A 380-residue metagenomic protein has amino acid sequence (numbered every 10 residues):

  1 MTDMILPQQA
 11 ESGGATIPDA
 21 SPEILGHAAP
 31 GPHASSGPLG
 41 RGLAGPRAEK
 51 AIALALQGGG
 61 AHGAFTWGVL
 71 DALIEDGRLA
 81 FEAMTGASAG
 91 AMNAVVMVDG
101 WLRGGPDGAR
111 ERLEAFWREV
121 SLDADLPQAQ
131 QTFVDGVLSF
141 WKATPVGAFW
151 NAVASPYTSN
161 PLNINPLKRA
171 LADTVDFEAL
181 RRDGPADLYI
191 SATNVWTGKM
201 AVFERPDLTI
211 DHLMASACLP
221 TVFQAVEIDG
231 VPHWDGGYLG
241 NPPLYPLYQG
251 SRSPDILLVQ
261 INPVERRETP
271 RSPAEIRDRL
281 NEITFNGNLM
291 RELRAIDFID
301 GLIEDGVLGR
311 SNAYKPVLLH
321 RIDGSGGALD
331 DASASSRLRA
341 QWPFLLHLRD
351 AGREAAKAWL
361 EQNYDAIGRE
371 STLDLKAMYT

Functional and structural regions predicted by a protein language model:
M1-I52, P185-A186, V195: Small-residue-rich anion-binding loops in enzyme active sites
T16, G42, R47-A55, G60-P161 (+6 more regions): Patatin-like phospholipase
A53, Q128-V259, R266-E268, S311-A355 (+2 more regions): Active-site-adjacent alpha/beta core region of enzyme catalytic domains
M84-T85, L258-Q260: Short internal beta-strands
M92, V264-R267: Short gly/pro/ser/thr-enriched loop/turn and capping motifs at secondary-structure boundaries
G108-A115, Q128, D365-T380: Charge-dense, low-complexity polyampholytic segments
P270-I299: Acidic, Ser/Thr-rich peripheral helices and adjacent loops at domain boundaries
G301-R310: A short, acidic, amphipathic alpha-helical segment used as a generic capping/interface helix at domain edges
